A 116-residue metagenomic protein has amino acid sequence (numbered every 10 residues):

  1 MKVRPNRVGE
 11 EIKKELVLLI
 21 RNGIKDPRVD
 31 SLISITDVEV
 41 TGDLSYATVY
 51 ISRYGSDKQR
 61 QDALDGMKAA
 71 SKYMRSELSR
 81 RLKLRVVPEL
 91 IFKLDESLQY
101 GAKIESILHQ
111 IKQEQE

Functional and structural regions predicted by a protein language model:
M1-Y46, S52-E116: Charge-rich, low-complexity N-terminal segments
